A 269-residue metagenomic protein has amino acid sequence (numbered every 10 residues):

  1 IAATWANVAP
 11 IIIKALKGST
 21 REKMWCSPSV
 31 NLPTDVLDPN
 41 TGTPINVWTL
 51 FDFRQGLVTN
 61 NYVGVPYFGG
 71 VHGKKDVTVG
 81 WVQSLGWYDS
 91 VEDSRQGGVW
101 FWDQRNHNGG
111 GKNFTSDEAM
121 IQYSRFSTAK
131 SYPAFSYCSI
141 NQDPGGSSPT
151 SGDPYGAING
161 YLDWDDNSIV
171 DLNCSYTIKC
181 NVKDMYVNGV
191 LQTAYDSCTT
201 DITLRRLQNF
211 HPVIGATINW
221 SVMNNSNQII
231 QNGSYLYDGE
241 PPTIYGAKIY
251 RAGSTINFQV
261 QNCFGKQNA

Functional and structural regions predicted by a protein language model:
I1-A2: Alpha/beta-hydrolase fold nucleophile elbow
A9-G109: The feature captures the conserved acid-bearing segment of alpha/beta-hydrolase catalytic domains
F68-V77, L85-V190, A194, T199: C-terminal catalytic histidine-bearing segment of alpha/beta-hydrolase fold enzymes
L191-I214: Surface-exposed beta-strand/loop patches in extracellular or lumenal glycoproteins
N219-S221: Beta-strand signatures of extracellular beta-sandwich domains
M223-Q228: Change "in extracellular beta-sheet-rich domains … of secreted and cell-surface proteins" to "in beta-sheet-rich domains
G233-Y235: Short hydrophobic alpha-helix segments
Y237-A269: C-terminal beta-strand-rich structural cap/linker in extracellular carbohydrate-active enzymes
